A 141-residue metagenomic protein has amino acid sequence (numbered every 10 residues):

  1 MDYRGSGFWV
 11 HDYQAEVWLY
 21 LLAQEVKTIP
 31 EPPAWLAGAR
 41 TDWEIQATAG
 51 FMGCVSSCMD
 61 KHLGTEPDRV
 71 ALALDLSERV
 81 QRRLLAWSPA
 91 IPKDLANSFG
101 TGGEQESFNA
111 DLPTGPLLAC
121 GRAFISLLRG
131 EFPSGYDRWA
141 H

Functional and structural regions predicted by a protein language model:
M1-H141: Acidic (Asp/Glu-rich) sequence patches and key acidic residues that form negatively charged surfaces used
